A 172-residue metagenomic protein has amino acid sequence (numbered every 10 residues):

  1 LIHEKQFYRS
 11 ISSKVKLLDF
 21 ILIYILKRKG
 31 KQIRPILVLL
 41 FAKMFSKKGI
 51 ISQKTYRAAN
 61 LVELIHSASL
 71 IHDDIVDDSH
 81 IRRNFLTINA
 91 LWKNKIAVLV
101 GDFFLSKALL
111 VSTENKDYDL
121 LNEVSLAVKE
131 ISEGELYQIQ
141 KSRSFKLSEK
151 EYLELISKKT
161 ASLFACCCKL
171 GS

Functional and structural regions predicted by a protein language model:
L1-R9: N-terminal amphipathic/basic leader segments beginning at the initiator methionine
Y8-S172: Mg2+-dependent prenyl diphosphate-binding active-site environment of isoprenoid biosynthetic enzymes
